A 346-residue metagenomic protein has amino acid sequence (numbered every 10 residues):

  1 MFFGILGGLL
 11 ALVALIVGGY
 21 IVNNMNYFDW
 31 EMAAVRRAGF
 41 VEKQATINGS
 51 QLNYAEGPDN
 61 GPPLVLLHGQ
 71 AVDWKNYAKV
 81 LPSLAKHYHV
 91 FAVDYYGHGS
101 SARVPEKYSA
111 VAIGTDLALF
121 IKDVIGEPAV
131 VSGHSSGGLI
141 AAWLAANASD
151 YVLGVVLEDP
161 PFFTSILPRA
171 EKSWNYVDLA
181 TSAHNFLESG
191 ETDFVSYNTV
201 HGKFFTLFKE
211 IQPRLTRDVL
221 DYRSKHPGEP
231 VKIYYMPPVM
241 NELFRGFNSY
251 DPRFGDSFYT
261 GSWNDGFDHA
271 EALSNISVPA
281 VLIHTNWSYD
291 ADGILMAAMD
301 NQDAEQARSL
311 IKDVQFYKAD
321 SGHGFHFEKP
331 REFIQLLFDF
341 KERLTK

Functional and structural regions predicted by a protein language model:
L9-Q44: An N-terminal hydrophobic leader/cap segment in hydrolases
N48, A55, Y95-S132, S136 (+1 more regions): Active-site loop/oxyanion-hole signature of alpha/beta-hydrolase fold enzymes
S50, E56-S100, K341: Conserved HGGG/HGGXW glycine-rich cap/lid loop of the alpha/beta-hydrolase fold
G126-E171: Conserved hydrolase catalytic core segment
V156-H201: Flexible "cap/lid" loop of the alpha/beta hydrolase fold
R217-E271, W287: Hydrophobic, aromatic-rich cap/lid helix
S274-D320: Conserved loop-alpha-helix segment in the C-terminal half of the alpha/beta-hydrolase fold that carries the catalytic
S309-K346: Catalytic active-site module of serine/aspartate enzymes centered on a nucleophile-bearing elbow/loop
